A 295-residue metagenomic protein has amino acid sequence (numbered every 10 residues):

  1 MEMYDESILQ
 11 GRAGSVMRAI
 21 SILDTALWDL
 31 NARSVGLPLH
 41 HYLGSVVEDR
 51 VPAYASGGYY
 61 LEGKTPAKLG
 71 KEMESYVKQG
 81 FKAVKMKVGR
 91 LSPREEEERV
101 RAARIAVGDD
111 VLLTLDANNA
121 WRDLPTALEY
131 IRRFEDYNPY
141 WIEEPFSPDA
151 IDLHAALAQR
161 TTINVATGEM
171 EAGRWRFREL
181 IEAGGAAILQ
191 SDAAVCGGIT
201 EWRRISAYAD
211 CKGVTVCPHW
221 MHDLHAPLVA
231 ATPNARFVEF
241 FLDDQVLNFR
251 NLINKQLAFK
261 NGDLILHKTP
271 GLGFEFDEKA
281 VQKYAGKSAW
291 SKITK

Functional and structural regions predicted by a protein language model:
M1-S34: Metal- or metallocofactor-binding catalytic centers and their adjacent structured scaffolds across diverse enzyme
D5-I8, K78, I105-D109, D136 (+4 more regions): Generic secondary-structure signature for well-ordered alpha-helical cores
I20, V88-S92, D116-N119, D123 (+4 more regions): Glycine- and other small-residue-rich loops at beta-strand/loop junctions that grip anionic moieties
L23, G36, V84, D116 (+5 more regions): Conserved, mostly hydrophobic/aromatic
D24-L61: Glycine-rich, aromatic-flanked loop segments that form ligand/cofactor-binding clefts across common enzyme folds
D49-T161: Metal-dependent enolase-superfamily TIM-barrel catalytic cores that perform enediolate-based chemistry
R132, N138, D149-I265: Shared catalytic-loop signature of beta/alpha-barrel
G271-K295: Extended hydrophobic packing segments that form well-structured cores
